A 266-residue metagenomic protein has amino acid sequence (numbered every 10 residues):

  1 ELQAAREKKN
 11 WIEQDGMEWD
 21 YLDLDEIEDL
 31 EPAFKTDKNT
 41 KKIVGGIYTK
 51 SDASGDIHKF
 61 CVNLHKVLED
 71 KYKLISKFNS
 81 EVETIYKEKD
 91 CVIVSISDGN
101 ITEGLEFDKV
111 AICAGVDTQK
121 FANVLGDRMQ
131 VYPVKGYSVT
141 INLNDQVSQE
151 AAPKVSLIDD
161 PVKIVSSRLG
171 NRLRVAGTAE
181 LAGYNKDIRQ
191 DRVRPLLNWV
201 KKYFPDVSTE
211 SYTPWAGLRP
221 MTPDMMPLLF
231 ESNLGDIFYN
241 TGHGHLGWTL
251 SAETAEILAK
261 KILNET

Functional and structural regions predicted by a protein language model:
E1-A4, P32-T40: A conserved beta-strand/loop capping segment in the N-terminal third of enzymes that catalyze redox or closely related
E1-D25: Dinucleotide-binding Rossmann-like beta1-alpha1 core, especially the glycine-rich loop that anchors the ADP
E7-W11, T40-I101, L105: Helical element adjacent to the flavin cofactor pocket in flavoenzyme catalytic cores
D20-L22, I75-K77, E210-T213: General small-molecule cofactor/ligand-binding pocket signal
Y21, E26, F34, Y86-E88 (+2 more regions): C-terminal lid/capping helical subdomain adjacent to the catalytic/cofactor pocket in oxidative enzymes
C61, H65, F107, L197 (+1 more regions): Short, amphipathic alpha-helical "lid/cap" segments that border enzyme active or binding sites
K73-I75, L173, I237: Short, conserved active-site loop motifs that form the nucleotide-linked donor/cofactor pocket
T84-Y86, G104-G235: Active-site substrate-recognition segment that forms the wall of the catalytic cavity or substrate channel
